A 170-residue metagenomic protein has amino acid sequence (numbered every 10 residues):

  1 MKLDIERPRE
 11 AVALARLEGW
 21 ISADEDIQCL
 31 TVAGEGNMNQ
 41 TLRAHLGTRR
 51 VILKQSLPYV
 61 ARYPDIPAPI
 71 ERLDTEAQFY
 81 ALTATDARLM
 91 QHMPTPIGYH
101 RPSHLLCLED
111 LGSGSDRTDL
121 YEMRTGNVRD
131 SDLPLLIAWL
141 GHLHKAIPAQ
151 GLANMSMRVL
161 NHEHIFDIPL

Functional and structural regions predicted by a protein language model:
M1-H104: Conserved NTP-binding catalytic cores of kinases and kinase-like/nucleotidyltransferase enzymes across multiple kinase
Q55, D110, E163: Residues immediately flanking
V60, S115-D116: Conserved protein kinase catalytic core
Y63-D65, L108-E109, D119: Short, conserved acidic/polar surface loops in the N-terminal third of protein domains
P94, G98, S103, G126-L170: A cross-family kinase active-site recognition segment
S103-S115: Conserved short submotifs of the Hanks-type protein kinase catalytic core that shape the nucleotide-binding pocket
R117-G126: AlphaC helix of the protein kinase catalytic domain
